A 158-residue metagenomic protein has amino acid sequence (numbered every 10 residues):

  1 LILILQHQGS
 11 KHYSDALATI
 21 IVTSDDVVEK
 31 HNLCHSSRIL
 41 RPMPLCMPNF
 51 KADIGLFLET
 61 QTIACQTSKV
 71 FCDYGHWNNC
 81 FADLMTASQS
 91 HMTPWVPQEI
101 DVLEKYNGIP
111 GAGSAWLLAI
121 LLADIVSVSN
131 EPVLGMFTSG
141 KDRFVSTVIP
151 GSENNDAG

Functional and structural regions predicted by a protein language model:
L1-L3, E131-M136: Cysteine-clustered segments with highest specificity for TGF-beta superfamily mature ligands
I2-A64, G140-K141, T147-G158: Condensing-enzyme catalytic core mediating Claisen C-C bond formation in acyl metabolism
H12-S14, C72-A82, K105, A112: Acyl-CoA/ACP chain-elongation machinery
L17, S129-P132: Short coil/turn connectors at secondary-structure junctions
F57-A87, H91-M92: Conserved beta-ketoacyl condensing-enzyme motif
M85-L117, V128-S129: Conserved catalytic cysteine-centered active-site region of acyl-thioester-dependent Claisen-condensing enzymes
P97, L103-Y106, L134-G135, K141 (+1 more regions): Anaerobic metallocofactor- and corrinoid-dependent redox/one-carbon enzyme cores, especially those from methanogenesis
L118-A123: Buried hydrophobic packing segments
